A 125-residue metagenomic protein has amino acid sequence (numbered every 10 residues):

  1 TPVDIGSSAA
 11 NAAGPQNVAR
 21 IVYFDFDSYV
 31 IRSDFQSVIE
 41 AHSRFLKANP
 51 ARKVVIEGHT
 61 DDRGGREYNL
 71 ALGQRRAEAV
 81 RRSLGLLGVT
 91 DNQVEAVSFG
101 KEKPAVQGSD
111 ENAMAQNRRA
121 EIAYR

Functional and structural regions predicted by a protein language model:
T1-K53: Periplasmic peptidoglycan-binding/tethering modules of Gram-negative envelope proteins
D25-D27, D61, N69, R118: Acidic active-site catalytic centers that drive phospho-/nucleotidyl reactions and related ester hydrolyses
S28-I31, T60-G64, K101-P104: Solvent-exposed loop/turn segments at secondary-structure junctions within structured extracellular/periplasmic domains
D34-A41, E67, A71, R75-A79 (+1 more regions): Extracytoplasmic/secreted proteins, especially bacterial periplasmic and envelope-associated proteins
P50-H59, Q74-A105, R118-R125: A non-catalytic structural micro-motif
Q107-D110: Short beta-alpha junctions and helix-cap segments that line functional grooves
N112-Q116: A generic structural micro-feature
